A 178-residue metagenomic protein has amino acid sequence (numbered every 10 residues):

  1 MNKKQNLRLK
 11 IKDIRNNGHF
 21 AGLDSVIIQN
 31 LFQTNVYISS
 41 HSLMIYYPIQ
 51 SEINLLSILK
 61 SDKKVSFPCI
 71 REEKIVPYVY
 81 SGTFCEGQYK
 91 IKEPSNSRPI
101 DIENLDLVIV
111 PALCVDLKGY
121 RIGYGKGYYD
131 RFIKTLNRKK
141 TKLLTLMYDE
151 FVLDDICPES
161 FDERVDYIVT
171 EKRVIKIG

Functional and structural regions predicted by a protein language model:
M1-E103: N-terminal active-site beta-alpha-beta segment that forms phosphate/nucleotide-binding and substrate-recognition loops
M1-N2, E103-V108, L117-Y120, R131-G178: Surface-exposed, charge/polar-rich loops and edge strands
I11, I45, V65, I109 (+2 more regions): A residue-level signal for conserved active-site and pocket-lining positions in enzyme catalytic cores
Y46-Y47, V110-A112, L146-M147: Short His-Asn-centered micro-motif
P48-S51, L113-L117: Short glycine-rich anion-binding loops that position phosphate/pyrophosphate groups of nucleotides and phosphorylated
S51-L55, Y129, L153: Short, well-ordered alpha-helical microsegments
Y124-D130: Charged helix-capping and loop-helix junction motifs
